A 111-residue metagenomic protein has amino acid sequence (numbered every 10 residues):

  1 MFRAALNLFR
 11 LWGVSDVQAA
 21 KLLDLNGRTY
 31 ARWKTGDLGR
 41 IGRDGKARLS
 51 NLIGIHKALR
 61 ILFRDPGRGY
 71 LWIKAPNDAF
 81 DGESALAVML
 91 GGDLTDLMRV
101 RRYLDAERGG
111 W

Functional and structural regions predicted by a protein language model:
M1-W111: Non-transmembrane "mature" sequence context
